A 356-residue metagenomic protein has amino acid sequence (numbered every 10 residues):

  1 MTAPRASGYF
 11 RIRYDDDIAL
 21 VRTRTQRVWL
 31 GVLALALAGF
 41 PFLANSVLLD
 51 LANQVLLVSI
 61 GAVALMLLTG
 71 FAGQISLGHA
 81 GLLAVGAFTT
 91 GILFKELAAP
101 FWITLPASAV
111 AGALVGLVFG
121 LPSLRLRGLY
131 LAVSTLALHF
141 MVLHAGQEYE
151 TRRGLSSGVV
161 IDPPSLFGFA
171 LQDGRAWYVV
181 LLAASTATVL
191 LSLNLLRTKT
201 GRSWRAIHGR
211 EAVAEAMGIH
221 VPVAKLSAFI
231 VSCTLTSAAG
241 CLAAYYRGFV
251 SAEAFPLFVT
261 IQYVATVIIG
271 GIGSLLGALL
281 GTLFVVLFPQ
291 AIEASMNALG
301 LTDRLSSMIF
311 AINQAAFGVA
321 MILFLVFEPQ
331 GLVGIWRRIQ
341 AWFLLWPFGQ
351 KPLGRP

Functional and structural regions predicted by a protein language model:
T2-P356: Transmembrane alpha-helices and adjacent helix-loop boundaries
